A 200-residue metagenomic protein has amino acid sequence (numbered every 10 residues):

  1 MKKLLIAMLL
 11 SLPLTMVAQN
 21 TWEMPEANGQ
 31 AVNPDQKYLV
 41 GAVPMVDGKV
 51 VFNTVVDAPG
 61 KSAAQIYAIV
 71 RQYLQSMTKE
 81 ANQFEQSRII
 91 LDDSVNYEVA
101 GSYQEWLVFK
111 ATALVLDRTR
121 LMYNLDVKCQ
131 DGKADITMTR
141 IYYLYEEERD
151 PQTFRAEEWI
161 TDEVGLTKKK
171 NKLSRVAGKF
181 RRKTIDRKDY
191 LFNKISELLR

Functional and structural regions predicted by a protein language model:
M1-E23: Bacterial Sec-dependent N-terminal signal peptides
Q19-R200: Ser/Thr-rich, low-complexity intrinsically disordered terminal regions
